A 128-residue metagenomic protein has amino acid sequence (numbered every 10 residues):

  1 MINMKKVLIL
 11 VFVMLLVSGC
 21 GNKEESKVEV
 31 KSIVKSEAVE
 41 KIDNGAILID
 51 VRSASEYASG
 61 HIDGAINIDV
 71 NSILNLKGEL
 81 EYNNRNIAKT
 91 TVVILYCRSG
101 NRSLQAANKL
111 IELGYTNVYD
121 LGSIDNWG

Functional and structural regions predicted by a protein language model:
M1-V7: Positively charged n-region of N-terminal signal peptides that target proteins for export
V7-S59: Flexible, polar/low-complexity N-terminal or interdomain linker segments that lie immediately upstream of folded
V11, D69, G122: Residues that line or immediately flank small-molecule/substrate-binding pockets and catalytic motifs
V17, A58, I62, R98 (+1 more regions): Short glycine/serine/threonine-biased micro-segments
K41-D43, L121, W127-G128: Alpha-helix C-terminal capping segments
I42-T91: Positively charged, proline/Ser/Thr-rich regional signature most characteristic of the Rhodanese/CDC25-like
S53-E56, S72-L74, S99-S103, D125-W127: Solvent-exposed loop/turn segments at secondary-structure junctions within structured extracellular/periplasmic domains
E81-D125: Catalytic cysteine-centered active loop of the rhodanese-like fold, especially the PTP/DSP P-loop
